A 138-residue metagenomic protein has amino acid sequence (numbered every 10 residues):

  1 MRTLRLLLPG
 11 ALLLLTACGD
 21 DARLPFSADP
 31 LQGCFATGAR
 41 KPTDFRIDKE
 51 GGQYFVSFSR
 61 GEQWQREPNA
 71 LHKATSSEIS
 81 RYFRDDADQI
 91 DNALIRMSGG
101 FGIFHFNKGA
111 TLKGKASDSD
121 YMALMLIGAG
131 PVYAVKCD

Functional and structural regions predicted by a protein language model:
M1-L8: Bacterial N-terminal signal peptides that target proteins for export
L14-A17: C-terminal motif of bacterial Sec signal peptides marking the signal peptidase cleavage site
G19-D21: Bacterial signal peptide processing site
S27-D44: Tryptophan-anchored aromatic micro-motifs
K41-A87, L126-G128: N-terminal glycine/threonine-rich, aromatic-flanked beta-hairpin/loop signature
F83-G109: An anionic, turn-rich surface loop/hairpin at beta-sheet edges that serves as a generic interaction/coordination patch
L112-A129: Short, exposed beta-strand-loop hairpins at the edges of beta-sheets in extracellular/periplasmic proteins
A129-D138: Short, low-complexity, Pro/Ser/Thr/Gly-rich segments in the mature regions of secreted, periplasmic
